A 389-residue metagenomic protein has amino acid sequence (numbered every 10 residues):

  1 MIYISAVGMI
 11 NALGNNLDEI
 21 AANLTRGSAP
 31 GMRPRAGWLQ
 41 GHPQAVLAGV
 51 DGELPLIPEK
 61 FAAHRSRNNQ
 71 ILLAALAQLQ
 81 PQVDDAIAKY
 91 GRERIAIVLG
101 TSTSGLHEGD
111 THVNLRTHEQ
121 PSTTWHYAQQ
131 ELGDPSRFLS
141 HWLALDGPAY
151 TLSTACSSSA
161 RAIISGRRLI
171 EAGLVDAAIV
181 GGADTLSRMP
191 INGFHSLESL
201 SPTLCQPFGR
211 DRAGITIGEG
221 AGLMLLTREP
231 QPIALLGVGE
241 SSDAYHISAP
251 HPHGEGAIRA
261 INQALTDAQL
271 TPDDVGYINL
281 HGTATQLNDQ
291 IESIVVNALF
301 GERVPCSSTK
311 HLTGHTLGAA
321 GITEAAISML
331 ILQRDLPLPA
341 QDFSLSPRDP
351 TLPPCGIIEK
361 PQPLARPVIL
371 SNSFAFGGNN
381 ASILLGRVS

Functional and structural regions predicted by a protein language model:
M1-A62, R228-L236, A326-Q341, G386-S389: ACP-dependent fatty acid/polyketide chain-elongation machinery
I2-S5, L17, A22-A36, H42-Q44 (+2 more regions): Condensing-enzyme catalytic core mediating Claisen C-C bond formation in acyl metabolism
I4, M32-S153, P272-N288, R303: Conserved beta-ketoacyl condensing-enzyme motif
A6, L24, I97, L139 (+11 more regions): Conserved small-residue
A12, T103, A155, T285 (+2 more regions): Glycine-rich phosphate/pyrophosphate-binding beta-alpha loops
P58-Q78, T123-E131, A149-R161, Q206-G222 (+3 more regions): Active-site pocket-shaping loop/turn-to-helix segments
D85-A96, N114-T124, F138-P148, E171-A178 (+6 more regions): Structural signature of cysteine-dependent C-C bond-forming condensing enzymes
Q120-T123, I164, T185-Q231, Y245-I247 (+1 more regions): Glycine-/small-residue-rich "gating" segment that lines the acyl/pantetheine channel and substrate pocket
